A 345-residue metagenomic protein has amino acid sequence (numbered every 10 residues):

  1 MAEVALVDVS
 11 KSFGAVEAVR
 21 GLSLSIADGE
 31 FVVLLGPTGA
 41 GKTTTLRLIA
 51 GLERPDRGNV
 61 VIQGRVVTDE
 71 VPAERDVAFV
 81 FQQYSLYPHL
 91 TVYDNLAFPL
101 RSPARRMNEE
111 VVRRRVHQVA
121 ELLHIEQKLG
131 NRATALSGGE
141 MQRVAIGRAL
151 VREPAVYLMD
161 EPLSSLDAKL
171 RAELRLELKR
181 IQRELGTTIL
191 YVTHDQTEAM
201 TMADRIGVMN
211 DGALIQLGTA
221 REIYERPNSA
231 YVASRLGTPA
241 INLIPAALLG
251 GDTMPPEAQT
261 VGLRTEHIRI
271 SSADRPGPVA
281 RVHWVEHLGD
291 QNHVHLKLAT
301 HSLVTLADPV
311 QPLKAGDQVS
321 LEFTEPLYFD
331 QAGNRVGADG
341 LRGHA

Functional and structural regions predicted by a protein language model:
L35-P37: The feature captures the beta-strand-to-loop junction immediately N-terminal to the Walker
A50: Helix-to-loop junction immediately C-terminal to a conserved catalytic motif
D56-N59, D211: Conserved coupling/switch loops of ABC nucleotide-binding domains, chiefly the family-specific signature
G58-V66: Conserved ABC transporter NBD signature motif
E74-A78, Q82-Y231: ABC ATPase nucleotide-binding domains
I241-E286, P312-A345: Glycine/charge-rich catalytic "coupling/switch" loops of P-loop NTPases
